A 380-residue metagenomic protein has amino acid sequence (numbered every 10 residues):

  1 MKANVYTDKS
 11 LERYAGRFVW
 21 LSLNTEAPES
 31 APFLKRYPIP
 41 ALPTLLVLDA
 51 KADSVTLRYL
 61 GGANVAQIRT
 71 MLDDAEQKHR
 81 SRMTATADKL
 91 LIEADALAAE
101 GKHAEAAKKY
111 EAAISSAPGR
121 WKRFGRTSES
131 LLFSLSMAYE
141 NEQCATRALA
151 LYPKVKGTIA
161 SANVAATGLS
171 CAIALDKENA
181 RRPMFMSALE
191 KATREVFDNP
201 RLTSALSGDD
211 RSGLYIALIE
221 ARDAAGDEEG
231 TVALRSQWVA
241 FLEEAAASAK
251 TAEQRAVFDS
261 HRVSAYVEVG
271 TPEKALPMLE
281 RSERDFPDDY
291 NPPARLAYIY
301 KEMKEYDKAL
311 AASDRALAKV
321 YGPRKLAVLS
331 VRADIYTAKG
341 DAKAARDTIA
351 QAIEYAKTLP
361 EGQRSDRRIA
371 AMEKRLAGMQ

Functional and structural regions predicted by a protein language model:
K2-S30, I39, A50: Thiol-based oxidoreductase modules, predominantly thioredoxin-like and allied folds used for disulfide exchange
I39-S81: Non-catalytic, surface beta->alpha helical segment in thiol-disulfide oxidoreductase systems
H79, S115-S130, N141, Y152-A165 (+6 more regions): Flexible helix-coil transition and linker loops at the boundaries of alpha-helical arrays
D88, K122, S130, G213 (+4 more regions): Start-of-helix register in tetratricopeptide repeats
E100, L135-E142, L175-N179, A225 (+3 more regions): Structural motif corresponding to the intra-repeat A-B loop/turn of tetratricopeptide repeats
S136, A247-K325: Alpha-helical adaptor scaffolds
